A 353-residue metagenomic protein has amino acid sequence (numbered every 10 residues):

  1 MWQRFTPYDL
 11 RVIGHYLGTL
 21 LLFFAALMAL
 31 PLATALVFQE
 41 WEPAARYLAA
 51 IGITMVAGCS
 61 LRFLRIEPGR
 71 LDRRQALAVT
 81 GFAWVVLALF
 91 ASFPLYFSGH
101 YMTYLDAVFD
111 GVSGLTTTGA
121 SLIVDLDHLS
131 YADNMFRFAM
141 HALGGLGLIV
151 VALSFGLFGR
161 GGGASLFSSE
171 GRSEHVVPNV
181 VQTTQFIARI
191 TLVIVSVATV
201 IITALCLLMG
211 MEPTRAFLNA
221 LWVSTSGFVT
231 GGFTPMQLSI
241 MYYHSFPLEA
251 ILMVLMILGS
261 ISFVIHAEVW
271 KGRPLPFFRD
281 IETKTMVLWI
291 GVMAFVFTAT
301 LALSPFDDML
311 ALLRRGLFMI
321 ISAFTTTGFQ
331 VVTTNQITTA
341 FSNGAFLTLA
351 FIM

Functional and structural regions predicted by a protein language model:
M1-M353: Membrane-proximal intracellular helices of multi-pass ion channels
